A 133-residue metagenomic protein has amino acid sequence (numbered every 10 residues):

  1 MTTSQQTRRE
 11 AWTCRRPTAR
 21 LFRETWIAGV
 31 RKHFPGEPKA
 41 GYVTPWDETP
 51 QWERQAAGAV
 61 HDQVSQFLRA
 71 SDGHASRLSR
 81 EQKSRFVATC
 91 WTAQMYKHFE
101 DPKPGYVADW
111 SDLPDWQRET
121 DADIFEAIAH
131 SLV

Functional and structural regions predicted by a protein language model:
T2-V133: Alpha-helical propensity feature that highlights long, continuous alpha-helices across diverse contexts
